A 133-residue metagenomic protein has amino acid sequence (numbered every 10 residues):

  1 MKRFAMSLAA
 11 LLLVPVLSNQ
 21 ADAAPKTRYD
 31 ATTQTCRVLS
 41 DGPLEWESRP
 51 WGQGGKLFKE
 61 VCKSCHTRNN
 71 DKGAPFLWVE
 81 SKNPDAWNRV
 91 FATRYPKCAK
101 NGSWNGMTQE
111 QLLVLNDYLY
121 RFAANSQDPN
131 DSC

Functional and structural regions predicted by a protein language model:
M1-F4: Positively charged n-region of N-terminal signal peptides that target proteins for export
S7-V16: Bacterial N-terminal signal peptides
L17-A23: Sec/Tat signal peptide C-region and signal peptidase I cleavage site
P25-L57: Electrostatic cytochrome c docking/interface patches
F58-N69, L115: The canonical Cys-X-X-Cys-His
S64-K72, A92, S103: Detector for the c-type heme attachment site
R89-Q111: Short Fe-S-cluster ligation motifs
N105-C133: C-terminal capping alpha-helices of c-type cytochrome domains
